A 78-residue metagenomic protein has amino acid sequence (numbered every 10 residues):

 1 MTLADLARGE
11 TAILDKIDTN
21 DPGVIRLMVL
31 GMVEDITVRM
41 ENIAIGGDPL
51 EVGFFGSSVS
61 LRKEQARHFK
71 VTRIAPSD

Functional and structural regions predicted by a protein language model:
M1-T2: Absolute protein N-terminus
D15, G31, E51-F54: Short, acidic/hydrophobic/Gly-rich beta-strand patch recurrent on exposed beta strands that often constitutes part
P22-R26: Short alpha-helix capping/helix-loop boundary micro-motifs
G46-D78: C-terminal structural segments of small proteins and small subunits
